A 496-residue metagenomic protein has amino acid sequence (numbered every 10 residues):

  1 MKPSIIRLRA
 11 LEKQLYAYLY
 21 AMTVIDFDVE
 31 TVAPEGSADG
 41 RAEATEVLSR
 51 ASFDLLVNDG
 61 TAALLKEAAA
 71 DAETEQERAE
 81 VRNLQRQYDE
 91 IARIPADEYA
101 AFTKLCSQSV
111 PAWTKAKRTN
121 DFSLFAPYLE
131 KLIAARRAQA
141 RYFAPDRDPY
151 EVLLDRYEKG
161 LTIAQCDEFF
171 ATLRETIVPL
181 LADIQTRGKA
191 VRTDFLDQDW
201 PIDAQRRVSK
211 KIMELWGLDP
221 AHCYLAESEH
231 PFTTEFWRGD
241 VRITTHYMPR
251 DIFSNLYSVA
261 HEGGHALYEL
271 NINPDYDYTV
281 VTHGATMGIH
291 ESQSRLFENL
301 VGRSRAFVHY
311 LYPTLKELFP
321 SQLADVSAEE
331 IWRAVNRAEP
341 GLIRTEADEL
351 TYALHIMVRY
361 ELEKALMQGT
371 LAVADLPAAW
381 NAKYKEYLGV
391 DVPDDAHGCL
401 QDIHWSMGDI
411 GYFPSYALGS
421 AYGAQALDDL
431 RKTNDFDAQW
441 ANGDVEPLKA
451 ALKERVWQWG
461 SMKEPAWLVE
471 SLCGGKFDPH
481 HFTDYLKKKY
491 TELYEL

Functional and structural regions predicted by a protein language model:
M1-K159, M462, K487-L496: A well-structured
L8, A144, H261, S294 (+3 more regions): Divalent metal-coordination and catalytic microenvironments
L105-I252: Contiguous, non-catalytic segments that form substrate-binding/exosite surfaces or channel walls
S254-N273, E291-E298: Active-site recognition of the HExxH zinc-binding catalytic motif
R303-M407: Long, amphipathic alpha-helical stalk/connector segments used for oligomerization, subunit docking, or mechanical
G408-D428: C-terminal substrate/ligand-recognition segments
A421-W467: An amphipathic alpha-helical core segment
L452-K489, L493-Y494: C-terminal amphipathic alpha-helical interaction region
